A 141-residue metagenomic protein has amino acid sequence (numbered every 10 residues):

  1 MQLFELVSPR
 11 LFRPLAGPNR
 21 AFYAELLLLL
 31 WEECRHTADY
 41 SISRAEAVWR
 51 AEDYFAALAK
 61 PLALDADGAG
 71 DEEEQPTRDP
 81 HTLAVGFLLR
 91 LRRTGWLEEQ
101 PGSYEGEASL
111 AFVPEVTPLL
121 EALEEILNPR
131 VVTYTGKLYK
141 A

Functional and structural regions predicted by a protein language model:
M1-E25: Intrinsically disordered, low-complexity serine/threonine- and proline-rich regulatory segments
A21-I42, Y139-A141: Positively charged, polyanion-binding regions of nucleic-acid-associated proteins
A38, P76-R78: Long amphipathic alpha-helical scaffold regions
S43-E73: DNA-recognition alpha helix
A63-A69, P101-S109: Short, glycine/acidic-rich hinge or "gate" loops at secondary-structure transitions that mediate conformational
T82-L89: Short, hydrophobic-biased segments on the C-terminal half of alpha helices that form "recognition helices"
L89-Y104: A short, conserved structural fragment
E105-G106, P114-A141: Leucine-rich, amphipathic alpha-helical/linker segments
